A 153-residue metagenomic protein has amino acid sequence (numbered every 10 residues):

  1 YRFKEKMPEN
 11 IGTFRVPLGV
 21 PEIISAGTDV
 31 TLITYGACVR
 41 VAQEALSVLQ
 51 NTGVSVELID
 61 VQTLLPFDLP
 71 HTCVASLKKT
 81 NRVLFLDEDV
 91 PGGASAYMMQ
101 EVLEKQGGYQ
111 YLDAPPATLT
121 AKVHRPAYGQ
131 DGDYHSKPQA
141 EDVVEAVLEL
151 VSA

Functional and structural regions predicted by a protein language model:
Y1-A153: Thiamine diphosphate
